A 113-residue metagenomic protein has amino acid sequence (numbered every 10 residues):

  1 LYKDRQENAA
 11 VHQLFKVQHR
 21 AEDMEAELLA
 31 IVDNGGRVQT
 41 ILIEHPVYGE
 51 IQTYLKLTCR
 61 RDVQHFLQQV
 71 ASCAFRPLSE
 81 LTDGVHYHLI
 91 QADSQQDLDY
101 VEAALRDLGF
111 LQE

Functional and structural regions predicted by a protein language model:
L1-R5: Minor-groove-contacting beta-hairpin "wing" of winged helix-turn-helix DNA-binding domains
A10-E113: Mid-protein regulatory/catalytic core that forms ligand/cofactor-binding pockets and protein-protein interaction
